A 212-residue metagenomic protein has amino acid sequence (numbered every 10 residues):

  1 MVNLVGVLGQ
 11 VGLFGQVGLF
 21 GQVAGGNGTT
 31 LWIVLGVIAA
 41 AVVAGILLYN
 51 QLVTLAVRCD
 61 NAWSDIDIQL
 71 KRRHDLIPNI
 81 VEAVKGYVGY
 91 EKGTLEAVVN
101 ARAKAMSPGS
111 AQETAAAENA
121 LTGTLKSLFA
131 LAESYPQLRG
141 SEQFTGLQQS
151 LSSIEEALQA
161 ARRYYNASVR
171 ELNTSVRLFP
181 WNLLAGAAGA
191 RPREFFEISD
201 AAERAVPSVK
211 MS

Functional and structural regions predicted by a protein language model:
V2-S212: A helix-centric hydrophobic-segment signal that preferentially recognizes long, alpha-helical stretches used
